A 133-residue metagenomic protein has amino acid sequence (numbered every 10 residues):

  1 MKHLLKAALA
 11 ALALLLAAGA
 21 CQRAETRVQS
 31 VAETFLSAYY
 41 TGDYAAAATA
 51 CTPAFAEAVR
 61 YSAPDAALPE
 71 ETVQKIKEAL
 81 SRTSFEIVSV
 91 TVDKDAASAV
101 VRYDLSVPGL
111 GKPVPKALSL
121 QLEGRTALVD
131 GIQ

Functional and structural regions predicted by a protein language model:
M1-G19: Sec-dependent bacterial lipoprotein signal peptides
G19-T41: Short, low-complexity N-terminal intrinsically disordered segments enriched in polar/charged residues
F35, A47, L120: Hydrophobic pocket/interface hotspot
F35, Y39, A54-A56, Y103: Mature, Sec-exported extracytoplasmic domains of Gram-positive
D43-A58: Short, well-ordered alpha-helical segments enriched in acidic and aromatic residues
A63-E70: A solvent-exposed, acidic/Ser-Thr-rich amphipathic alpha-helical stretch
E70-A117, Q133: Surface-exposed, charged secondary-structure patches
V114-A127: A short, surface-exposed beta-strand/turn
